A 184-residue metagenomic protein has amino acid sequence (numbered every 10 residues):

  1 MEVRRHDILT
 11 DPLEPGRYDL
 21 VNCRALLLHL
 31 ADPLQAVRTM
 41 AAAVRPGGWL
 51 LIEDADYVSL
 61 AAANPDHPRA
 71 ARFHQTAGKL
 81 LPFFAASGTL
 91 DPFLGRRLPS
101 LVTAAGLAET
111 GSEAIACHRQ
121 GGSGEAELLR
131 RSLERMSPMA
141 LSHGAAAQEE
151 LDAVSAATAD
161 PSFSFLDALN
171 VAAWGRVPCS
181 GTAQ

Functional and structural regions predicted by a protein language model:
M1-T10: Conserved SAM-binding strand-loop segment of SAM-dependent methyltransferases
R4, N22, L51: Conserved Rossmann-like nucleotide-binding pocket used by diverse enzymes that bind dinucleotide cofactors
L9-V21: A short acidic, Gly/Pro-enriched loop at the edge of an enzyme's catalytic core that lines a small-molecule cofactor
D19-L34: A short SAM/SAH-binding and catalytic strip from SAM-dependent methyltransferases
L34-W49: A short glycine-rich, Lys/Arg-flanked "PGG" loop and its adjoining helix->strand segment in the class I
L51-S123: Conserved catalytic/acceptor-binding region of the Class I
A105-A108, A168-Q184: Core SAM-dependent methyltransferase catalytic element
T110-F165: C-terminal helical/coil "lid" or tail adjacent to the Rossmann-like core of SAM-dependent
